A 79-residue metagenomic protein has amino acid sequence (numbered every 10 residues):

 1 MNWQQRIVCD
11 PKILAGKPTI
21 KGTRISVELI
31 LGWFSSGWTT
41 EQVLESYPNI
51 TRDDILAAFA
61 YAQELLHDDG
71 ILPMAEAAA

Functional and structural regions predicted by a protein language model:
M1, C9, P48, R52-D53 (+1 more regions): Intrinsic-disorder/low-complexity regions
M1-K17: Basic, low-complexity segments
M1-N2, P73-A79: Intrinsically disordered, low-complexity and often Lys/Arg-enriched segments
I7, I25, L65-L66: Exposed, low-complexity/repetitive linear segments and helix-based recognition motifs, biased toward charged/polar
A15, T19-I20, R24-Y61: Amphipathic, hydrophobic secondary-structure cores in small proteins
R52-E76: C-terminal structural segments of small proteins and small subunits
